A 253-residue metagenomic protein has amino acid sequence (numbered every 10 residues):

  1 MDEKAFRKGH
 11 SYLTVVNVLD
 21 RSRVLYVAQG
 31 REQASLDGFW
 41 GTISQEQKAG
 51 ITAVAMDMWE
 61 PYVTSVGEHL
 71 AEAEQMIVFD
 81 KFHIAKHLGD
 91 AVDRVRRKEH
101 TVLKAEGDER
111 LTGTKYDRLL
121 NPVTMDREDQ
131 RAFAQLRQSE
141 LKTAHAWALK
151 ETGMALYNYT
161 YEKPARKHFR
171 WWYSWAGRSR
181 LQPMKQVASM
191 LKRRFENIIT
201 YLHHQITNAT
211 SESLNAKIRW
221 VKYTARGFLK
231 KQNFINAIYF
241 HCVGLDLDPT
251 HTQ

Functional and structural regions predicted by a protein language model:
M1-R7: Two-metal-ion RNase H-like nuclease active-site motif
K8-H10, V18-R21, Q29, E46-E72 (+3 more regions): Acidic/histidine-rich catalytic cores and adjacent linkers of DNA breakage/strand-transfer/modification proteins
T14, G89-H100: Short, surface-exposed amphipathic charged segments that create phosphate/polyanion-binding patches used for binding
V16, G41-I43: Eukaryote-biased, non-catalytic alpha-solenoid scaffold regions
Q33-W40: Structural motif
W40-G41, G67: Short amphipathic alpha-helical segments and helix-helix/interface helices
